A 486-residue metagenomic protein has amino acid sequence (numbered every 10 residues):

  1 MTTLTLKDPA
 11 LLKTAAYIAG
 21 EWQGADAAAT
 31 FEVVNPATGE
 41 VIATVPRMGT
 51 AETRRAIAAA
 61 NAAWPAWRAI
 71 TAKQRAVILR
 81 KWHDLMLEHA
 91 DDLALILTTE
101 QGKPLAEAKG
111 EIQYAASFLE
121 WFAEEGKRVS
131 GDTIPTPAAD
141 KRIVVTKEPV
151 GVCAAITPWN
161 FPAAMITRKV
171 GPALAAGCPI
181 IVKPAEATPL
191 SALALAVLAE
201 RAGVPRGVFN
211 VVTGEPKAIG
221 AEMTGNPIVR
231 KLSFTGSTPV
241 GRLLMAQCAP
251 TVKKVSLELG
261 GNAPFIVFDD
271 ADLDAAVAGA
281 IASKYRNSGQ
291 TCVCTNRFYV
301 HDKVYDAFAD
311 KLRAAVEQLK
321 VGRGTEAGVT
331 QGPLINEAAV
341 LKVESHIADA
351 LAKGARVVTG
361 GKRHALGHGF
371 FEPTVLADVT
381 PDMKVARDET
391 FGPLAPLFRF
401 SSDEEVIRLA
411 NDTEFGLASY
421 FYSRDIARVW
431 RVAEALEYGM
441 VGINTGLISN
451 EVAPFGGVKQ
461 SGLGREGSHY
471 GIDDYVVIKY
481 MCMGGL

Functional and structural regions predicted by a protein language model:
M1-A37: Hydrophobic face of amphipathic alpha-helices that form TPR/SEL1-like repeat modules and related alpha-solenoid
G39, R75, L97, L119 (+9 more regions): Residue-level signal for inorganic ion chemistry
E40-A43, V229, I266, K320 (+3 more regions): Conserved C-terminal structural/oligomerization subdomain of aldehyde/semialdehyde dehydrogenase
E40-V129, D140: Glycine-rich loop-to-alpha-helix module at the N-terminal edge of alpha/beta enzyme cores
I42-M48, A63-A69, A155, F265-F268 (+5 more regions): Short, well-ordered beta-strand elements within core beta-sheets of diverse protein domains
W64, R68, H83-A90, A94 (+19 more regions): Structural signal for hydrophobic packing residues in well-ordered secondary-structure cores of soluble enzyme domains
G131-A275, F400: Rossmann-like NAD(P) dinucleotide-binding subdomain of oxidoreductase/dehydrogenase enzymes
K231, P239-T380, I443, G485: ALDH superfamily catalytic-core signature
